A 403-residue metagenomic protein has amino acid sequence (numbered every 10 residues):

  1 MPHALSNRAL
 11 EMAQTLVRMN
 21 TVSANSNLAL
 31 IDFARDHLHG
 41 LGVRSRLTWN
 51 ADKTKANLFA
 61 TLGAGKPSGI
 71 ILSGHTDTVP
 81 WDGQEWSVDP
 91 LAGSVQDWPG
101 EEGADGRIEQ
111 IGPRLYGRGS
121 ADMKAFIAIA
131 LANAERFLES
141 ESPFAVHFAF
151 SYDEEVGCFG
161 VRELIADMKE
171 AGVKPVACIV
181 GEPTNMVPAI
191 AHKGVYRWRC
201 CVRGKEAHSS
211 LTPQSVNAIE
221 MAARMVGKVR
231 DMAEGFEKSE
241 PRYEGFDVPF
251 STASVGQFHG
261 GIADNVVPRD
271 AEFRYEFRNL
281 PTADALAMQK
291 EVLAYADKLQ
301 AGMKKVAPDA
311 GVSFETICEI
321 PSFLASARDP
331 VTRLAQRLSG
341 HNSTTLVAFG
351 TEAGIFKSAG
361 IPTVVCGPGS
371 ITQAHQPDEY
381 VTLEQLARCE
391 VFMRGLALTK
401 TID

Functional and structural regions predicted by a protein language model:
P2-Y116, S120, R136-P143, S370: Acidic/His- and Gly-rich active-site-bordering loop/insert found across diverse amide/peptide-bond hydrolases
A4, A51, R199-D403: Metal-dependent amide/peptide-bond hydrolase catalytic core, centered on the "pita-bread" metallohydrolase fold
L16, N20, E182, A222 (+1 more regions): Residue-level signal for inorganic ion chemistry
S73-H75, A149-S151, C178-E182, C201-R203 (+2 more regions): Short beta-strand segments
Q110-A128, E155, V216-E220, Y380-A387: Short, conserved micro-motifs enriched in small and acidic residues
R114, A121-R197, T401: Acidic/histidine-rich catalytic neighborhood of metal-dependent amide-processing enzymes
